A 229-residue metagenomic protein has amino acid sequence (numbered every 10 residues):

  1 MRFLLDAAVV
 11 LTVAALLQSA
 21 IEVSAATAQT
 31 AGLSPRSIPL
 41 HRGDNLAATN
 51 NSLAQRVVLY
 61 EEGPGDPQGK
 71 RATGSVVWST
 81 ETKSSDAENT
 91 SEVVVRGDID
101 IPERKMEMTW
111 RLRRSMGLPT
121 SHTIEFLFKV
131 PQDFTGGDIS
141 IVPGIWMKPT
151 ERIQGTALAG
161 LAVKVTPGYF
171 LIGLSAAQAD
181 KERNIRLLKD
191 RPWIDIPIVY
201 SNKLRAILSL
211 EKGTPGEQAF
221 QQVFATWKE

Functional and structural regions predicted by a protein language model:
M1-G63: Extended, low-complexity intrinsically disordered regions enriched in serine/proline/glycine/threonine
P39-G43, W78-T80, T109, Y169-N184: Charged, amphipathic alpha-helical segments
L46, V95-D98, A159-G160, E182-N184: Generic recognition of flexible, low-complexity loop/linker segments
N50-F134: Extracytoplasmic beta-rich ectodomain segments of secreted or membrane-anchored proteins
K70-G74, M108-L112, I139-P143, A206-T214: Short amphipathic beta-strand/extended segments with alternating polar/hydrophobic composition
S85-A87, I99, G160-V163, L187: Short, exposed beta-strand/loop patches in secreted or surface proteins that constitute
G117-F170: An exposed acidic His-Trp-rich patch
P167-E229: Extracytoplasmic/luminal low-complexity segments enriched in Pro/Gly and acidic/polar residues that act as flexible
